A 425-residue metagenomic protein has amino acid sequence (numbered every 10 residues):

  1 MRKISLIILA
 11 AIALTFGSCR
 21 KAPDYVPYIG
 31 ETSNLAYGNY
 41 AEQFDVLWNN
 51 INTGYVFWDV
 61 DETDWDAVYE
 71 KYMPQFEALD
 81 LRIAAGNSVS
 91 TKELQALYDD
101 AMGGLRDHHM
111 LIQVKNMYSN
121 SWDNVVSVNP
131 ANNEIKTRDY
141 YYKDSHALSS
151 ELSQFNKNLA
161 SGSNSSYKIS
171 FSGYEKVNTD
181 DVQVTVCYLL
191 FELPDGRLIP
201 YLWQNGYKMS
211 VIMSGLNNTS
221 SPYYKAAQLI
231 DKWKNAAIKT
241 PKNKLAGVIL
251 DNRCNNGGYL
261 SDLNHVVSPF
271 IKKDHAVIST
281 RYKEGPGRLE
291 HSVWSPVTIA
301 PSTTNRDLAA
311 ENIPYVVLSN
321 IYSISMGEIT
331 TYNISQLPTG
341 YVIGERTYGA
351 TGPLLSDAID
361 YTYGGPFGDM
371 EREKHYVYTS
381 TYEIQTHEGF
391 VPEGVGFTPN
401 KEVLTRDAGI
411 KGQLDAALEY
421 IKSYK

Functional and structural regions predicted by a protein language model:
R2-L9: Sec-dependent signal peptide recognition, specifically the positively charged N-region followed immediately by
T15-S18: C-terminal motif of bacterial Sec signal peptides marking the signal peptidase cleavage site
R20-K272, A276, Y361-P366: Flexible, low-complexity junctional segments that flank or bridge functional domains
R20-W48, D195-R197, N243-K425: C-terminal "post-core" interaction segments
